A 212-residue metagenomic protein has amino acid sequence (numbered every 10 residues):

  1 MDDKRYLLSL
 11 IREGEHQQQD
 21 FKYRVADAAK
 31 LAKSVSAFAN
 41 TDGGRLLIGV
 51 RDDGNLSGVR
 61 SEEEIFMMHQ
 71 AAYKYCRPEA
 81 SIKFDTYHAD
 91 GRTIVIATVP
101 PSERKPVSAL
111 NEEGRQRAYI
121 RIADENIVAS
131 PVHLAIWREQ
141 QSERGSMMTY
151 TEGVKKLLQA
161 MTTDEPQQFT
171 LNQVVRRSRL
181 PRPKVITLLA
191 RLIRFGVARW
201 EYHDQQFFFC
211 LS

Functional and structural regions predicted by a protein language model:
M1-S212: Conserved N-terminal catalytic/coupling substructures associated with nucleotide/phosphate chemistry
